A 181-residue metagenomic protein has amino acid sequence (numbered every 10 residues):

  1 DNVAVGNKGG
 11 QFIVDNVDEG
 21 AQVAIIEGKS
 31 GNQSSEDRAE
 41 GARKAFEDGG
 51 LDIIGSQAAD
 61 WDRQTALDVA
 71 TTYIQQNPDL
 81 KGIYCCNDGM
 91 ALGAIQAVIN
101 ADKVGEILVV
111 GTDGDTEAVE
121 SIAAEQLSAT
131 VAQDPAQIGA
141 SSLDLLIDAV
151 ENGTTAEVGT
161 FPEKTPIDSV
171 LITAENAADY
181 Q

Functional and structural regions predicted by a protein language model:
D1-V23, T65-L67, G114-A118, D134-T154: Hydrophobic alpha-helical segments within soluble ligand-binding/sensing domains
V5-G10, Q33-D52, T65, V69 (+3 more regions): Short, solvent-exposed amphipathic alpha-helices that sit in or adjacent to ligand/effector-binding or catalytic
Q11-E19, R43-D48, T71-D79, D88 (+3 more regions): Sec-exported extracytoplasmic/periplasmic mature domains
Q22, E106-L108, A129: Proline-centered loop/turn at the N-terminus of a beta-strand
A24-Q33, Q57-D60: Short beta-strand->loop
I26, S30, K44-F46, P135-Q181: Hinge/cleft segment of the Venus flytrap/periplasmic-binding protein
A42, I54-G55, A59-E120: Hydrophobic alpha-helical
